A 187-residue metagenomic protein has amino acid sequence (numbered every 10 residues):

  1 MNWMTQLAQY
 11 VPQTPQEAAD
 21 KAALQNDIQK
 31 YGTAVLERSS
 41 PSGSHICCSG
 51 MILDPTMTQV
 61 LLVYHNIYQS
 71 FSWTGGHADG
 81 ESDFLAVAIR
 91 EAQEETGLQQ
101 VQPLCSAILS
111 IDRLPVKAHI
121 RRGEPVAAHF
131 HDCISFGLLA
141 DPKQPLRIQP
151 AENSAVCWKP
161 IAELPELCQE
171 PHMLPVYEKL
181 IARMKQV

Functional and structural regions predicted by a protein language model:
N2-W3: Non-transmembrane, interaction-prone alpha-helical and coil segments associated with secretion and export
Q9-S49: Acidic, metal-coordinating catalytic segment for phosphate/diphosphate chemistry, firing primarily on the Nudix
E37-W73: N-terminal strand-loop-strand
L61-V63, G76, R147-Q149: Short histidine-centered beta-strand/loop micro-motifs that create catalytic or ligand/metal-coordination sites
S72, A78-D79: Enriched for short, Lys/Arg-rich terminal
D79-P175: Unchanged
E178-V187: Compositionally biased, intrinsically disordered linkers/stalks adjacent to structured regions
